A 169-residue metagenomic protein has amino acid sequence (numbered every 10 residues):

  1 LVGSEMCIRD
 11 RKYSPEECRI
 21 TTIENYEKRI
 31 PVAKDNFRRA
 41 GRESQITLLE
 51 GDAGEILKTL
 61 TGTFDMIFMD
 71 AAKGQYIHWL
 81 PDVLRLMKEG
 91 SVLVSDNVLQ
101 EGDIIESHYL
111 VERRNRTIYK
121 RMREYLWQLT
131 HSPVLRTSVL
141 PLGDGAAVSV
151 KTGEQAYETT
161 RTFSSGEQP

Functional and structural regions predicted by a protein language model:
L1-I8: Short, small-residue-biased leader/transition segments that mark boundaries at the very start of proteins
Y13, A40, D82-L86: Conserved helix-to-beta-strand junction in the class I
Y13-S14, L60, M87, S91: A generic alpha-to-beta junction signature in SAM-dependent methyltransferases
C18, Q45-T47, S91, L135: Short, conserved active-site loop motifs that form the nucleotide-linked donor/cofactor pocket
R19-E24: Conserved SAM-binding motif I beta-strand of class I
Y26-G62, G74: S-adenosyl-L-methionine
G62-M69, V92: Short SAM/SAH-binding signature in class I
Q75-Q168: C-terminal substrate-binding/active-site "lid" region of AdoMet-derived donor-dependent transferases
